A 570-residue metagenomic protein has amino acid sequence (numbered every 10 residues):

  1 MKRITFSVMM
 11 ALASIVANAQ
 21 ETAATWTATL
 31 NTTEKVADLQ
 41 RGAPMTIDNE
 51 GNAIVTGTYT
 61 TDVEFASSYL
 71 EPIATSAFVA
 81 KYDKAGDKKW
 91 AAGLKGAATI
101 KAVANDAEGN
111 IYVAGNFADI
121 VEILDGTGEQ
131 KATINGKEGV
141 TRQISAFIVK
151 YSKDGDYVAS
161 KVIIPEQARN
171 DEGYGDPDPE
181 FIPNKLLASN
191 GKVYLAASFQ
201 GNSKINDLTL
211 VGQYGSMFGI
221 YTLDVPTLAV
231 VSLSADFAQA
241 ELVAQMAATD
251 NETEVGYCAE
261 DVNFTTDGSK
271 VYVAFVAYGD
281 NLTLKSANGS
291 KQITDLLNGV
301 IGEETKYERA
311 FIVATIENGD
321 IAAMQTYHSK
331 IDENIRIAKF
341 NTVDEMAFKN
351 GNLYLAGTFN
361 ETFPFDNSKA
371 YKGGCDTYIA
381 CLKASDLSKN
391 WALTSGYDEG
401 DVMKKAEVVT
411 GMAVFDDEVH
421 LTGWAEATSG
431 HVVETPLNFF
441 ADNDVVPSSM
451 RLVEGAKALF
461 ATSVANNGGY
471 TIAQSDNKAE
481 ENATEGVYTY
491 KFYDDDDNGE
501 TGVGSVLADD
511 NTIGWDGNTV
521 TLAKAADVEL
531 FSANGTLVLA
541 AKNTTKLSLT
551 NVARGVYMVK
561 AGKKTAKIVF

Functional and structural regions predicted by a protein language model:
M1-A23: Bacterial Sec-dependent N-terminal signal peptides
I4, A11, V103-N105, V140 (+6 more regions): A generic structural signal for short, solvent-exposed coil/turn residues that cap or connect secondary-structure
I4-L12, E50, I54, D416 (+2 more regions): Generic alpha-helix initiation/capping and coil-helix boundary signal
V8, Q20, A229, K383 (+3 more regions): Terminal low-complexity, poorly structured segments
V16-A17, T362, V556: Glycine-centered signal
Q20-E500: A sequence-level/structural motif corresponding to short, flexible coil/turn segments enriched in small polar residues
G504-F570: C-terminal outer-membrane/trafficking sorting elements
